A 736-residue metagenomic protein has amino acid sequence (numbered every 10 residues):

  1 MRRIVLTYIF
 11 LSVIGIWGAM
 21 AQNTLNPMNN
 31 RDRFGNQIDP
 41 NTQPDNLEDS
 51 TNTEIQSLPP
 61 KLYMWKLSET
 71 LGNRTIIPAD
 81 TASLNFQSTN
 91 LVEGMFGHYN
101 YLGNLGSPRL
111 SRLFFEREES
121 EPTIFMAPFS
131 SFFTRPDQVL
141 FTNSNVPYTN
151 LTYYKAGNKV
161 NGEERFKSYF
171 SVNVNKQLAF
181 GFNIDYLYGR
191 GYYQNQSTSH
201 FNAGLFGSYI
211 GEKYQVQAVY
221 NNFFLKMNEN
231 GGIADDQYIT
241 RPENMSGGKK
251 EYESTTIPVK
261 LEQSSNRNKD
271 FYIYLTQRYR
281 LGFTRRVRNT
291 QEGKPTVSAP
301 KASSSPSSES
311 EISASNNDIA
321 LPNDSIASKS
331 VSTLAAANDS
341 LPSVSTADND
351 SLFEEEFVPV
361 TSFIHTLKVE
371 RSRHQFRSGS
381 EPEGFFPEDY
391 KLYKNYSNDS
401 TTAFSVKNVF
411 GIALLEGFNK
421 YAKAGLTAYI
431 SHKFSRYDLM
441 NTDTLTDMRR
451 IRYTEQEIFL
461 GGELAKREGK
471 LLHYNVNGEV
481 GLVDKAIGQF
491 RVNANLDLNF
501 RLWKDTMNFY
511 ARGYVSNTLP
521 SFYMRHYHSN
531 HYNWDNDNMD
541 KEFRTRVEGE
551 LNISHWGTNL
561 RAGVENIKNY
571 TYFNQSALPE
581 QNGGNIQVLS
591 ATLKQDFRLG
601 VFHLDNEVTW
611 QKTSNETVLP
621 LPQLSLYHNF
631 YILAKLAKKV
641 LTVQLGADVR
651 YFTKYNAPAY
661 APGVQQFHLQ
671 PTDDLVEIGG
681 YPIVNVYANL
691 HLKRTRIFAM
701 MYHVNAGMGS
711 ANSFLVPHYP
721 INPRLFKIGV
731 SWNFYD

Functional and structural regions predicted by a protein language model:
M1-T7: Short, Lys/Arg-enriched, disordered terminal segments
I4, V146, I257-S313, N338-D736: Exposed, low-structure sequence patches enriched in small/polar residues
Y8-G15: Bacterial N-terminal signal peptides
I16-A21: Sec/Tat signal peptide C-region and signal peptidase I cleavage site
Q22-Y274, R278-A302, S310, S325 (+3 more regions): Membrane-proximal, glycine/serine-rich, low-complexity loop/turn segments characteristic of large bacterial
